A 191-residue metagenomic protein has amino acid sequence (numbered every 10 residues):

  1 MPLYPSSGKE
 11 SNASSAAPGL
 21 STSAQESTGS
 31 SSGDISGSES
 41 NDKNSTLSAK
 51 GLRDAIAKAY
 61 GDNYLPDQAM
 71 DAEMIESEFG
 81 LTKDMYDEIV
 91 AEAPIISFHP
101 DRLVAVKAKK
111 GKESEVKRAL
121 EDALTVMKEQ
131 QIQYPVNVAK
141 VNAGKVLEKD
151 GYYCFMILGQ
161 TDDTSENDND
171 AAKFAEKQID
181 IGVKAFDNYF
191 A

Functional and structural regions predicted by a protein language model:
M1-E73: N-terminal, intrinsically disordered, polar/charged segments of Gram-positive cell-envelope systems that serve as
D42, D101-K110, E166-A175: Second-shell loop/turn segments in exported
A49-R53, A57, L103, E113 (+2 more regions): Extracytoplasmic/secreted envelope proteins and their assembly/folding machinery, especially bacterial periplasmic
A57-L65, G111-K112, E121-E129, D187 (+1 more regions): Sec-exported extracytoplasmic/periplasmic mature domains
Y64-Q68, Q130-V141: Surface-exposed patches in mature extracellular/periplasmic domains of secreted proteins
A69, G80-L81: Short basic (Lys/Arg) and small-residue
L81-I132: Mid-length scaffold segments of soluble, non-membrane domains
V138-A191: A short, solvent-exposed beta-edge/loop patch
